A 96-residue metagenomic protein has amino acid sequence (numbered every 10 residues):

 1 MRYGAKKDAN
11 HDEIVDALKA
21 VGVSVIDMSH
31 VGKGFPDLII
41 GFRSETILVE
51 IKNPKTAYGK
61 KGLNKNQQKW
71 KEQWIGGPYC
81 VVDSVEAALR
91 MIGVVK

Functional and structural regions predicted by a protein language model:
M1-K96: Catalytic phosphate/metal-binding cores of nucleic-acid and nucleotide-processing enzymes, i.e., regions that mediate
